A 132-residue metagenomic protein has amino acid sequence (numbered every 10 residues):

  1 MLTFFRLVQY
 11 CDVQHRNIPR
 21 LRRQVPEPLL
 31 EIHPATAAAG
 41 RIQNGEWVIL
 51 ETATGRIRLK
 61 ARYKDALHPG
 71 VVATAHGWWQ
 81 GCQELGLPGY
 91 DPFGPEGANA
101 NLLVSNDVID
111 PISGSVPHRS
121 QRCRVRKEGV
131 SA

Functional and structural regions predicted by a protein language model:
M1-I18: Long, low-complexity segments enriched in small/aliphatic residues
H15-A132: Long, contiguous, secondary-structure-rich segments that constitute the structural scaffold of globular domains
